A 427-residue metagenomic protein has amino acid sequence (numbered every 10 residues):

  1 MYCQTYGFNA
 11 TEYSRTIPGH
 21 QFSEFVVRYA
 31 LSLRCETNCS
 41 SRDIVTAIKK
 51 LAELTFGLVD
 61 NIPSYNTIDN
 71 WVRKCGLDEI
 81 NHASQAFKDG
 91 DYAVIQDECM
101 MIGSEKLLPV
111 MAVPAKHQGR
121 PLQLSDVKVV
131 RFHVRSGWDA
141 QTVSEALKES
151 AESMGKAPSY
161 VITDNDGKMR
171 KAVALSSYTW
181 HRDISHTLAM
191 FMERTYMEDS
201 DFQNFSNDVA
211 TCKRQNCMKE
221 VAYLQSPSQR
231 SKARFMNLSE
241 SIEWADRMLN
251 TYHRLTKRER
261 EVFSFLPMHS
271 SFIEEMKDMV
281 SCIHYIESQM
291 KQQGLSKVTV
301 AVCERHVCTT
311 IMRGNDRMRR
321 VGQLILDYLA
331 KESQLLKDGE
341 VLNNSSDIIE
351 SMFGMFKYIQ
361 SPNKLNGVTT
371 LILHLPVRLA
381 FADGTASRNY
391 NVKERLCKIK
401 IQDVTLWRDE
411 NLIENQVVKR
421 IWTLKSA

Functional and structural regions predicted by a protein language model:
M1-T16: Basic, low-complexity segments
T16-F22, V26, S32, E36 (+9 more regions): RNase H-like nuclease fold core
Y29-A30, M355: A general alpha-helix detector
I44: Short alpha-helical "recognition helix" segments of helix-turn-helix
T163-L175, T211-A427: Acidic/histidine-rich catalytic cores and adjacent linkers of DNA breakage/strand-transfer/modification proteins
T187-C212: Glycine- and acidic-residue-rich phosphate-binding/metal-coordinating active-site segment common to enzymes that handle
